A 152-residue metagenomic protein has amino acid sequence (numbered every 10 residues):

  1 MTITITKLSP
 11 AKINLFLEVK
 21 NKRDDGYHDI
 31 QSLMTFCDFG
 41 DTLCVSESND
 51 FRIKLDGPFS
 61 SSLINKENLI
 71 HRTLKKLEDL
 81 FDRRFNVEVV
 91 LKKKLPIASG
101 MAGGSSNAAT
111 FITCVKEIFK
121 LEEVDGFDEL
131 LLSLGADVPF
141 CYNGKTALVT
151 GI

Functional and structural regions predicted by a protein language model:
T2-S99, K116-E122: ATP-binding N-lobe of GHMP and related small-molecule kinases
Q31, S105-A109, F140: Basic, gly/Ser/Thr/Pro-rich low-complexity segments located predominantly at protein N termini
I70-T73, F111, F127: Generic structural signal for hydrophobic residues
K76, C114, E129-S133: Generic structural signal for isolated residues within well-ordered alpha-helices
S105-F119: Short, small-residue alpha-helix embedded
E122-I152: Alpha/beta catalytic cores of group-transfer enzymes, especially the acyltransferase/condensing modules of polyketide
